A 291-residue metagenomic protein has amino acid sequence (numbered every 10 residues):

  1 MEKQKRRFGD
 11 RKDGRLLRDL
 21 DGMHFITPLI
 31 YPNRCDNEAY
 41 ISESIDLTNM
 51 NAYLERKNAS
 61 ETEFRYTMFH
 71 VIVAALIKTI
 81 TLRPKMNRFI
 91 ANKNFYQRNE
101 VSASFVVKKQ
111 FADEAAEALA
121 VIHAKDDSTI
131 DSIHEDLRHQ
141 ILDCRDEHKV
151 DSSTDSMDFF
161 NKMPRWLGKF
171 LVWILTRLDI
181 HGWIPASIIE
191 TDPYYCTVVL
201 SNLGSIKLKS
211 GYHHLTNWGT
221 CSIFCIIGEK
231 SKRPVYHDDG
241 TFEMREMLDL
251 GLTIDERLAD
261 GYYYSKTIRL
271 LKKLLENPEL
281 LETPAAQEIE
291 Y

Functional and structural regions predicted by a protein language model:
M1-Y291: C-terminal catalytic/motor cores of large multi-domain enzyme assemblies
